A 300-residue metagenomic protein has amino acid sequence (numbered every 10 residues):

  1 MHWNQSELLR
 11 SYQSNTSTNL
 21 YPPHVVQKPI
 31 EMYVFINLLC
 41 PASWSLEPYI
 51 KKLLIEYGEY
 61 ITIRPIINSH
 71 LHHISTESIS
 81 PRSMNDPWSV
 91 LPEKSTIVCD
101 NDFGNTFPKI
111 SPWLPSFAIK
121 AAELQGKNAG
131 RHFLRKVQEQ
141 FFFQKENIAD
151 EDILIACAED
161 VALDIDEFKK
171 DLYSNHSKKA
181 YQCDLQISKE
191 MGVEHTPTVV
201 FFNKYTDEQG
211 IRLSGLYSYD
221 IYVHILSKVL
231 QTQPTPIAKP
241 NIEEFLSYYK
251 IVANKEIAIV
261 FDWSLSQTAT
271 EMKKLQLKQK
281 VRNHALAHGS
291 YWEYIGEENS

Functional and structural regions predicted by a protein language model:
M1-S14, M272, K280, S300: N-terminal targeting signals for export/organelle localization
Y12-I30: A short beta-strand-turn-helix
H24, S111, L246: Residue-level marker of regulatory loop/turn positions in helix-turn-helix DNA-binding domains and in histidine
V25-P41, E47-I50, I63-I67: Short active-site neighborhood of thiol/selenol oxidoreductases, capturing the structured segment around
V26, Y57-E59, L277: Short, structurally constrained coil/turn elements that cap an alpha-helix or connect an alpha-helix to the following
I36-L39, E47-L53, Q140-S300: C-terminal cap of thioredoxin/glutaredoxin-like
S45-Q144: Structural alpha/beta surface segment adjacent to cysteine/selenocysteine redox centers across thiol/disulfide enzymes
